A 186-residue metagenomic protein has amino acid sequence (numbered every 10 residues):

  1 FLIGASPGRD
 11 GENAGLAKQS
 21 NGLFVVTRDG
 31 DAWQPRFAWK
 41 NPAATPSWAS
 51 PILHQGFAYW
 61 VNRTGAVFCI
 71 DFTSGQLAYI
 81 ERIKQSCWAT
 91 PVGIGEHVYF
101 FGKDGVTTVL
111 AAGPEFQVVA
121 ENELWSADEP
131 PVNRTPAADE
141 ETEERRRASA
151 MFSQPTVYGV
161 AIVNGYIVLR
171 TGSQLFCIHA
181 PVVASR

Functional and structural regions predicted by a protein language model:
F1-R186: Noncatalytic, solvent-exposed loop/strand surfaces of beta-propeller-type extracellular/periplasmic domains
